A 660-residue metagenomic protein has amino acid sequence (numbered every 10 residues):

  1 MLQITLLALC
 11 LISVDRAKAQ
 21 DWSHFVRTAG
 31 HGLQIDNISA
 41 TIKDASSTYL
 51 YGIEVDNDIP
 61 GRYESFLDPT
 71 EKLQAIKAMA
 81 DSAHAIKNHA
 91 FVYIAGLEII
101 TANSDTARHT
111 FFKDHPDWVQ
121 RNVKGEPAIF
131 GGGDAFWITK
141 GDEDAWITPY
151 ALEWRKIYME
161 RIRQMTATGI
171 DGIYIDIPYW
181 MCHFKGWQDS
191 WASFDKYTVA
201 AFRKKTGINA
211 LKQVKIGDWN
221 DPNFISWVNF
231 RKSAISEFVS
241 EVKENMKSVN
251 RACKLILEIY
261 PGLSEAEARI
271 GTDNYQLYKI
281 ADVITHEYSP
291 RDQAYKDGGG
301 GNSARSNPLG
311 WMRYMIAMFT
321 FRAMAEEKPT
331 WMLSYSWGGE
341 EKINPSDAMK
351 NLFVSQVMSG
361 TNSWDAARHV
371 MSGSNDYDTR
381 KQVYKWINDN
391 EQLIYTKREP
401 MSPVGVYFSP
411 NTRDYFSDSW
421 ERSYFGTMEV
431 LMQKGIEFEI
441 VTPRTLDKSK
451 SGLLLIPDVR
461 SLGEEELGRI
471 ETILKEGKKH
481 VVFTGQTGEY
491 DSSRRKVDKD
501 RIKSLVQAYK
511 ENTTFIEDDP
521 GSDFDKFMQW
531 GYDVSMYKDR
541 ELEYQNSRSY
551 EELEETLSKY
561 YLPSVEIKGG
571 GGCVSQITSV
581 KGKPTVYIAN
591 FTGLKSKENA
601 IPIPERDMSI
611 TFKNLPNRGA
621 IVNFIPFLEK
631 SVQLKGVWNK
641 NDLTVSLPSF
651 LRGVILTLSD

Functional and structural regions predicted by a protein language model:
Q3-I12: Bacterial N-terminal signal peptides
D15-A19: Sec/Tat signal peptide C-region and signal peptidase I cleavage site
R27-H31, I53-V55, A90-Y93, I173-I175 (+4 more regions): Hydrophobic faces of well-ordered beta-strands that scaffold small-molecule active sites in alpha/beta enzyme cores
G30-S47, L152-M165, A266-Q276, P345-F353: Short, acidic/polar
I35-R62, A167-G172, V283-I284, L352-S359 (+3 more regions): Catalytic domains of carbohydrate-active enzymes, especially glycoside hydrolases
D44-T168, W180-H183: Acidic/aromatic-lined carbohydrate-recognition and catalytic surfaces of CAZymes acting on diverse glycans
K124-I316, T320: Polysaccharide-binding and catalytic clefts of secreted carbohydrate-active enzymes
S236-I256, Y260-P261, Y278, D282-D660: Carbohydrate-binding surfaces of carbohydrate-active enzymes
